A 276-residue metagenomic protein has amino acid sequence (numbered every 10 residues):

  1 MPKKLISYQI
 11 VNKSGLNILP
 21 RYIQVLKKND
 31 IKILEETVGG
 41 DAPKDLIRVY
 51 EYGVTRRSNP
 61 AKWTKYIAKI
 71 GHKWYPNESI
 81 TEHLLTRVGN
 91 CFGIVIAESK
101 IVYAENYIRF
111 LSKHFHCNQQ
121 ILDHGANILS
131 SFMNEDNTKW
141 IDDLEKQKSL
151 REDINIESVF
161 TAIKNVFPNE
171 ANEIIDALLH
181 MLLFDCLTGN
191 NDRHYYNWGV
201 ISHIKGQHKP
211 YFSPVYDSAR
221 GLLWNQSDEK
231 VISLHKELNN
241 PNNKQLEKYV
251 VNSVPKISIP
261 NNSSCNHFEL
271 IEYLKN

Functional and structural regions predicted by a protein language model:
P2, I6-I10, P20, I31: Long, compositionally biased, serine/threonine/proline- and charge-rich low-complexity regions
K4-I10, S58-P60, G71-P76, F160-A162: A broad, low-specificity signal for short, low-complexity segments enriched in glycine/proline and polar/charged
N17-D142: Conserved ATP-binding subdomain of kinase catalytic cores across diverse folds
G40, E82, I156, S264-H267: A structural signal for well-ordered alpha-helical scaffolds and beta->alpha junctions
N77-E78, E82, N90, D153-S227: Conserved kinase catalytic-core segment
H116-L182: ATP-dependent phospho-/nucleotidyl transfer catalytic cores
H203-N276: C-terminal catalytic region of ATP-dependent kinase domains
